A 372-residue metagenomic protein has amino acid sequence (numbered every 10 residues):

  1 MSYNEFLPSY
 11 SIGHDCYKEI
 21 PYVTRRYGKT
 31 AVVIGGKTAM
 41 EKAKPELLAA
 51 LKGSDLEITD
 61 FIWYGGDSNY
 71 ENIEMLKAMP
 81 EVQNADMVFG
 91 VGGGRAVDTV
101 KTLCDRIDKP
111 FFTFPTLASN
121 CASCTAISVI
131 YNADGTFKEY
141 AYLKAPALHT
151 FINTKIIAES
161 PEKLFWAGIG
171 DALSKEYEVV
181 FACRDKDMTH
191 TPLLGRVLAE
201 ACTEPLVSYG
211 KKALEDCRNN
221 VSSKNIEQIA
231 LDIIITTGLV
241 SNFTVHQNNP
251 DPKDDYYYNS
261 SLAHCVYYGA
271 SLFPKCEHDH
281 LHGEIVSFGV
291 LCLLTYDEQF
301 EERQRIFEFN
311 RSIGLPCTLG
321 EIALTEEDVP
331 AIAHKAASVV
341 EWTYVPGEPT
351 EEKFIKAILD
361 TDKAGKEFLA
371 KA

Functional and structural regions predicted by a protein language model:
M1-D86, L319: ATP/NTP phosphate-donor binding region
Y3, C16-E19, Q299-A372: C-terminal charged capping/lid subdomain of soluble metabolic enzymes
P8, D105-C202: A glycine/threonine-rich phosphate-anchoring loop and its flanking beta-alpha core in nucleotide/phosphate-binding
Y17, M40-K44, Y70, R95-T102 (+1 more regions): Short glycine/serine/threonine-rich phosphate/pyrophosphate-binding segments that cradle anionic phosphate groups
R25, K52-L56, E81, G135 (+11 more regions): Generic secondary-structure signature for well-ordered alpha-helical cores
P80-A118: A short, small-residue-rich loop immediately preceding and capping a beta-strand
M188-F309: Active-site segments that bind and position negatively charged phosphate/pyrophosphate groups
